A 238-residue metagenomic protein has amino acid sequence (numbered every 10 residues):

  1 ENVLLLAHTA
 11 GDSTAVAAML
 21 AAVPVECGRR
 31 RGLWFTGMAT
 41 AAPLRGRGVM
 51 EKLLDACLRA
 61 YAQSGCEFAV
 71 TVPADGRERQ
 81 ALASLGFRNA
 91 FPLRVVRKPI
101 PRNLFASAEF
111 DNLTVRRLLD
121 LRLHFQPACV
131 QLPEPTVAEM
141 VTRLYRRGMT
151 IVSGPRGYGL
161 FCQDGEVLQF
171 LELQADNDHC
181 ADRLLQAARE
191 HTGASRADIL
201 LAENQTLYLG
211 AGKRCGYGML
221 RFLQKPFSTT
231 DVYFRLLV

Functional and structural regions predicted by a protein language model:
E1-A7, A17, L33-G37, D75-E78 (+3 more regions): Core nucleotidyl-transferase/polymerase catalytic module
L4-L6, S13-P24, G32-A39, P155-D164 (+1 more regions): Conserved beta-strand in the GNAT
T40, G46-Q63, S84, D178-R189: Conserved acetyl-CoA-binding loop-helix of GNAT-fold acetyltransferases
Y61-A74, G193-E203: Conserved GNAT acetyl-CoA-binding A-motif
E67, A74-L93, N204-L220: Conserved active-site alpha-helix within GNAT-family acetyltransferase domains
L85-Q169: Amide-forming acyltransferase catalytic core, primarily the GNAT-like/NAT-type and related acyltransferase folds
G148-F161, L168-R189, A197: Flexible loop/N-cap segments at domain edges
G210-V238: C-terminal functional modules
